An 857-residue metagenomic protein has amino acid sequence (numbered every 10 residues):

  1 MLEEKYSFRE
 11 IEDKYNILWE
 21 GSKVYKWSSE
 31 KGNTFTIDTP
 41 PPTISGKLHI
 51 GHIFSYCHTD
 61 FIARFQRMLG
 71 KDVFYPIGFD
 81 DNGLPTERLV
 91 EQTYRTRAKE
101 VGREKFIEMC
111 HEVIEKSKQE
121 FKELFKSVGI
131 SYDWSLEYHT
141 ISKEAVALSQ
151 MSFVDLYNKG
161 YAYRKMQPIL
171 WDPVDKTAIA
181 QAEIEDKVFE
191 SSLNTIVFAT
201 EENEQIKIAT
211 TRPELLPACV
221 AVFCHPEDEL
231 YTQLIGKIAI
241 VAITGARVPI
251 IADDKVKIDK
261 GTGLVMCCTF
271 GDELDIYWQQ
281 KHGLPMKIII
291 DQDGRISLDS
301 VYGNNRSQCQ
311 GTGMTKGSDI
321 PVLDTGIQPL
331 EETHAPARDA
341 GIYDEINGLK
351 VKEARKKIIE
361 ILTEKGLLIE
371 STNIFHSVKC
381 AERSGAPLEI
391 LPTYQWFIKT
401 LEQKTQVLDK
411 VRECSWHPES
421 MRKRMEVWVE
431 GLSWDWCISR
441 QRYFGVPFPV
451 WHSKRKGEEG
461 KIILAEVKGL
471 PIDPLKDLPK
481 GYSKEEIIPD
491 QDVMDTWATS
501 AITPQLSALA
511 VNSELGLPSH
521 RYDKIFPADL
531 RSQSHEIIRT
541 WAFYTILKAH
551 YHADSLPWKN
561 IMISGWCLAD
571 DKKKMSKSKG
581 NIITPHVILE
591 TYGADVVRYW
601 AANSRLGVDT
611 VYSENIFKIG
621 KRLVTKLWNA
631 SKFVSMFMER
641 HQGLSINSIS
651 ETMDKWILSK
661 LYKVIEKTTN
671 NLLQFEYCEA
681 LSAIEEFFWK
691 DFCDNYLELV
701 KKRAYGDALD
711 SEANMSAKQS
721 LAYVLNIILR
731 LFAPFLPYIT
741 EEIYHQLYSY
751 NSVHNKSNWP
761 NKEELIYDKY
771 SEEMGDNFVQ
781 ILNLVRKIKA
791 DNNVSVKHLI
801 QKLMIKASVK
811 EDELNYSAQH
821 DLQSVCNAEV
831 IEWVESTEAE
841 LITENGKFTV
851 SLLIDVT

Functional and structural regions predicted by a protein language model:
M1-E227, I251, C268-K281, P285-V301 (+13 more regions): N-terminal, positively charged nucleic-acid-binding surface of large information/translation enzymes
K31-T39, F61, Y94-A98, K122-G129 (+8 more regions): Active-site-adjacent bridging/hinge elements
G51-A63, K71, F79-D80, A145-L148 (+9 more regions): Structured ligand/cofactor/substrate-binding pocket environments in proteins
R64-D72, T93-R103, E123, S127-Y132 (+22 more regions): Secondary-structure transition/capping motifs at alpha-helix termini and the adjoining loop/turn into the next element
D175, T244, S384-G385, K454-E459 (+1 more regions): Short Cys/His-rich metal-coordination motifs, predominantly Zn2+-binding knuckles/fingers
T195, A340, L432-A498, I502 (+2 more regions): Feature 926 captures the class I aminoacyl-tRNA synthetase adenylation module centered on the KMSKS loop
